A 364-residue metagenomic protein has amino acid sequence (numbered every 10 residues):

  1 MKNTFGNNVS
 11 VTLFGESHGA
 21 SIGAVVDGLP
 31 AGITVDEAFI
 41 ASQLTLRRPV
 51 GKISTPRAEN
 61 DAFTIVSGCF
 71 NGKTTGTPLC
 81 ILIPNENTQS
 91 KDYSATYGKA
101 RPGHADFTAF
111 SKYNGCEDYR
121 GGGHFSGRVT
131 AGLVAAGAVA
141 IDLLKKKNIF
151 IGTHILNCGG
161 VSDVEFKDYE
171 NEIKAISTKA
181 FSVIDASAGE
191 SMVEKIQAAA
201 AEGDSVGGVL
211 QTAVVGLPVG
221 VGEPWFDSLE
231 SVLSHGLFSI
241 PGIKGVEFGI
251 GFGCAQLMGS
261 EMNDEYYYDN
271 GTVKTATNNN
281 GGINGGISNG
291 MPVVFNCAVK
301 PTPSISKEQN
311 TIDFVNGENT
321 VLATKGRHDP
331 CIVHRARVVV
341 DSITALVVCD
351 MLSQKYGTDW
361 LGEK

Functional and structural regions predicted by a protein language model:
M1-A58: N-terminal, positively charged regions that mediate nucleic acid binding
S10, I81, S304-K364: Internal helix-turn-beta structural module
S10-G15, E117-V129, V219-E223, N280-I283 (+1 more regions): A short glycine/serine-rich beta->alpha loop
F14-A20, G203-N319: Glycine-rich anion/phosphate-binding loop at the beta-strand->alpha-helix junction
A20-G32, G127-T153, D227-H235, M291-V293 (+2 more regions): Alpha-helical support elements that line or immediately flank enzyme active sites and cofactor-binding pockets
Q43-T108: Glycine-rich, N-terminal phosphate-binding loop and its surrounding beta-alpha-beta segment
Y97-G123, T311-H328: Short acidic, glycine/tyrosine-flanked loop/strand segments centered on an H-E-D-like triad
K112-W225: Glycine-rich, mobile lid/loop segments that gate access to catalytic sites or pores
